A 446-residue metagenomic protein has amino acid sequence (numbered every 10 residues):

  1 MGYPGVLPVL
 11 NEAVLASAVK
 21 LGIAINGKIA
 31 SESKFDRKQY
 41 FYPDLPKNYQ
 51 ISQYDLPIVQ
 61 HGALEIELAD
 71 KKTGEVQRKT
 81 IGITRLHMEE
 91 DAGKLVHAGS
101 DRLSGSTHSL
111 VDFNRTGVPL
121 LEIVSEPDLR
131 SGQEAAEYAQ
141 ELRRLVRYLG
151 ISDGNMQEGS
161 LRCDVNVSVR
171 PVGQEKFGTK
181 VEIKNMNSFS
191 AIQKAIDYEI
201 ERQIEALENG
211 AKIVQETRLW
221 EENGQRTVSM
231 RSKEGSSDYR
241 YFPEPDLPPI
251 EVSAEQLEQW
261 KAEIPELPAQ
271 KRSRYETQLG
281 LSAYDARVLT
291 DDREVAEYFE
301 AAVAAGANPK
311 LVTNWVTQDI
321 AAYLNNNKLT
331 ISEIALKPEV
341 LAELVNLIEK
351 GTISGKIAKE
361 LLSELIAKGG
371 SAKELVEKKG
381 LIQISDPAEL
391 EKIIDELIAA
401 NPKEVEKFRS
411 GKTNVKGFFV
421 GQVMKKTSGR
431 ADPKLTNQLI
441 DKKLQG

Functional and structural regions predicted by a protein language model:
M1-E266, A283, A304-N308: Basic, nucleic-acid-interacting segments
S17, L21, E199, A302 (+9 more regions): Amphipathic alpha-helical segments in well-ordered regions
G159-P171, E276-Y298, P309-N327, E339-L341 (+2 more regions): Core structural elements
A206, Y323-N327, S354-K356, A372: Short, structured loop/turn "capping" segments at alpha-beta junctions
Q256-E263, Q270, E300-A307, L341-I353: Extended, non-catalytic structural segments that build the interaction scaffolds of large macromolecular assemblies
G280, V303-V312, T352-I353, S410-N414: Structural motif
I331-A342, N346, G355-K425: Strongly charged, low-complexity linkers/loops
T413-G446: Short, amphipathic C-terminal "tail helix"
